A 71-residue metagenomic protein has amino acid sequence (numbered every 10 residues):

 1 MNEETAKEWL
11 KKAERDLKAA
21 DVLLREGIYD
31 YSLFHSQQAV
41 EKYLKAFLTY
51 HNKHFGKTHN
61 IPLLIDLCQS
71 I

Functional and structural regions predicted by a protein language model:
M1-I71: Terminal alpha-helical segments
